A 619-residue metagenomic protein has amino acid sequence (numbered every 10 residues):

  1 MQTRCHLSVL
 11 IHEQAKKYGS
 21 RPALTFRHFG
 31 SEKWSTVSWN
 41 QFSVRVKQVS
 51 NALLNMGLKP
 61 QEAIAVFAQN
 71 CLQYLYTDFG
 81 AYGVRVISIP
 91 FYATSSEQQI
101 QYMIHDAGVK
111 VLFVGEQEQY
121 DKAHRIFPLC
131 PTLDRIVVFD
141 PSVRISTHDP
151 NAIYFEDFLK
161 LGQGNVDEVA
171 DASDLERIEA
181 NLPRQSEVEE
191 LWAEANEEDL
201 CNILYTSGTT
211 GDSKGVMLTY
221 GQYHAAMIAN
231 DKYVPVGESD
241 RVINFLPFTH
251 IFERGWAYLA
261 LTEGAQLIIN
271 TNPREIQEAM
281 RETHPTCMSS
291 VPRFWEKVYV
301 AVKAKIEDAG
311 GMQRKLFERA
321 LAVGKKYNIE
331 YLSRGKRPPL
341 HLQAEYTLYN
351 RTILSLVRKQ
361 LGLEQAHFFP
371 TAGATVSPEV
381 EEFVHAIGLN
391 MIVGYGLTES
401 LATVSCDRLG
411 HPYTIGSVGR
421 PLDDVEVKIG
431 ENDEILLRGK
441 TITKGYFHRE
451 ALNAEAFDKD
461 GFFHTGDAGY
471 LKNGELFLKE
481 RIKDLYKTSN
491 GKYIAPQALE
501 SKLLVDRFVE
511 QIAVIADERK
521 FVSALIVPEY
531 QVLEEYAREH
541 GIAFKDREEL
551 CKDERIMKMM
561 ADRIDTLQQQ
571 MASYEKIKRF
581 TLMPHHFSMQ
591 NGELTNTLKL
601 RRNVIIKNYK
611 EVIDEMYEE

Functional and structural regions predicted by a protein language model:
I11, N55-M56, G83-S173, M559: Structural core segment of the AMP-binding/adenylate-forming
G19-P22, K160-Y205, D212, P235-R241: Conserved pre-ATP/AMP-binding loop-to-beta segment of ANL
L24-C71, L75-F79, S96-Q101, Y154-D157 (+1 more regions): Conserved AMP-binding/adenylate-forming core of the ANL superfamily
T36-N40, W192-A193, C201-M227: Conserved AMP-binding A3 loop
S95-R125, A226-I243, P273-C287, Q360: Conserved ATP-dependent adenylate/AMP-binding module captured primarily in the ANL superfamily
H224-R241, F248-R351, S355, Q365: Conserved AMP-binding/adenylation subdomain of ANL enzymes
P421-T488: Conserved ATP-binding/catalytic segment of the ANL
Y486, Q511-V514, K520, A561-E619: Conserved C-terminal "lid"/linker of ANL adenylate-forming enzymes
